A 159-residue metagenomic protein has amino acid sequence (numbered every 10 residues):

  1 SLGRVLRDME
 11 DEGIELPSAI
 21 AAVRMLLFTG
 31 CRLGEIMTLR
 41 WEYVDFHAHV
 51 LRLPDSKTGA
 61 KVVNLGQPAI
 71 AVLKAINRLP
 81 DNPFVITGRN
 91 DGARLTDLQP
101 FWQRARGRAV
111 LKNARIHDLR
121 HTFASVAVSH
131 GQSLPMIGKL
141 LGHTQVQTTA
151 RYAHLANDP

Functional and structural regions predicted by a protein language model:
S1-G3, S18, A48, G66-K112: Active-site/catalytic core of tyrosine-dependent DNA strand-transfer enzymes
S1-L33, M37, H47, K57-G59 (+3 more regions): Basic, Lys/Arg- and aromatic-enriched nucleic-acid-binding interface segment
L6-M9, F28, V126, V146 (+1 more regions): Conserved short hydrophobic patches within well-ordered secondary structure
A21-E35, R120-T144, R151: C-terminal catalytic core of tyrosine-transesterase DNA break-rejoin enzymes
E42-V44: A structural signal for short hydrophobic beta-strand segments in well-ordered beta-sheet cores
R52, V85, R115-D118, R151: Conserved beta-strand positions that form and line the central face of beta-propeller blades
R52-G59, I70, L141-P159: Catalytic-site neighborhood detector that most strongly recognizes the C-terminal catalytic loop/helix of tyrosine
K61-V63: Short beta-strand segments
